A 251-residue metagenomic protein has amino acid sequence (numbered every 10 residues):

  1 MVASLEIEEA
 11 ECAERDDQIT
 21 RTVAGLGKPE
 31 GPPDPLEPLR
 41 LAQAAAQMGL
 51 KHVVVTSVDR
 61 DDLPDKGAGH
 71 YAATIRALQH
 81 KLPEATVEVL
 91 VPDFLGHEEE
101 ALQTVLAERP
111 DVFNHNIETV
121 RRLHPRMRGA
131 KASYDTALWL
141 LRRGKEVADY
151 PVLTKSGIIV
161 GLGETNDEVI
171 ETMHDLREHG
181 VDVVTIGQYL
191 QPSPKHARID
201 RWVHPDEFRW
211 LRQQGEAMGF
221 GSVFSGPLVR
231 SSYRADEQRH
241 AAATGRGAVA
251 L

Functional and structural regions predicted by a protein language model:
M1-E6, R15-P35: Iron-sulfur (Fe-S) cluster-binding segments and ferredoxin-like electron-carrier domains, especially [2Fe-2S]
M1-E8, C12-R15, L39-G49, A73-E84 (+4 more regions): Auxiliary Fe-S-binding modules of radical SAM enzymes
L26-V53: Conserved alpha-helical substructure of the radical SAM core
A44, V58, L90-P92: Structural motif
V53-V55, V87, F113-H115, V184 (+1 more regions): Hydrophobic residues within beta-strands of alpha/beta enzymes
V54-P64, F94-G96, D111-Y134, T154-K155 (+3 more regions): Conserved radical SAM core fold
K66-A68: Conserved nucleotide-cofactor-binding alpha/beta core module
E84-L95, Q103: Short, surface-exposed recognition loops or helix-turn segments adjacent to catalytic cores
